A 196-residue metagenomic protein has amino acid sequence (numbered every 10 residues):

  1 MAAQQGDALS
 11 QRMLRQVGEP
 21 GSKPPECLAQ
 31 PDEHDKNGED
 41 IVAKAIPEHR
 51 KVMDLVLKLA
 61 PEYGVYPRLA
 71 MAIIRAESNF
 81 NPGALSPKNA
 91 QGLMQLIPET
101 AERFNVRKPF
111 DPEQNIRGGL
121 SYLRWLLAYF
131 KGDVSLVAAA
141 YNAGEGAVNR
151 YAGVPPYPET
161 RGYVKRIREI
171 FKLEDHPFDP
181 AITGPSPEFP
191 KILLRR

Functional and structural regions predicted by a protein language model:
M1-A2, S10: N-terminal secretion targeting segments of exported proteins
A2-A3, V56: Leucine-/aliphatic-rich long alpha-helical segments
A3-Q4, Q30: Intrinsic disorder/low-complexity segments
Q5-D7, G21: Short helix-capping/linker turns of helical repeat alpha-solenoids
A8-Q16: Amphipathic alpha-helical repeat scaffolds of TPR domains
R12, S22-R196: Catalytic glycan-binding domains that act on GlcNAc-containing polysaccharides
